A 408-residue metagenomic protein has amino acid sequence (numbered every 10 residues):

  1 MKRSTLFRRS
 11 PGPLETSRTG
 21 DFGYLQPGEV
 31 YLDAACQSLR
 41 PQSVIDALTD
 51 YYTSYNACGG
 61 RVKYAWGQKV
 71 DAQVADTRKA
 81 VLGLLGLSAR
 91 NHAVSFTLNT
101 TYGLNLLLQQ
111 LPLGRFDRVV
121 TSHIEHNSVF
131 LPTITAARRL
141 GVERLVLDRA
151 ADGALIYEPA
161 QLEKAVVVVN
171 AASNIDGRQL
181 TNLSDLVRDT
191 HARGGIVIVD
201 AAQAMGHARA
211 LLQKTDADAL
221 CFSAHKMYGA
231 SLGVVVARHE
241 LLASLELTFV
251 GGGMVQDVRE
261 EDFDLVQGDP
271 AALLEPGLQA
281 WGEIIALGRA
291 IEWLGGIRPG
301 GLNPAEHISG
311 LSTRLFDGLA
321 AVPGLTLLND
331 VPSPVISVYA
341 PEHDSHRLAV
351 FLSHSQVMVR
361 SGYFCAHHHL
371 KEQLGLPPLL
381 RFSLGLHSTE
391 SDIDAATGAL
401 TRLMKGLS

Functional and structural regions predicted by a protein language model:
M1-S408: Pyridoxal 5′-phosphate
